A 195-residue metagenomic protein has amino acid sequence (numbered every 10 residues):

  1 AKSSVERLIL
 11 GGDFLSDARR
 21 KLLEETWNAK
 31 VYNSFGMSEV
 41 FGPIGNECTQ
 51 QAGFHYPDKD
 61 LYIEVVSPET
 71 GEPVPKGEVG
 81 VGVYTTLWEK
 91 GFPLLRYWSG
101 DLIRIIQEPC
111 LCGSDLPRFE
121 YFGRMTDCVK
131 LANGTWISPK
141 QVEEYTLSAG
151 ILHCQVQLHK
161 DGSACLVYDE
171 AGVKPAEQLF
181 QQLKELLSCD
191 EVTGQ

Functional and structural regions predicted by a protein language model:
A1-Q195: Active-site glycine/GP-rich loop and adjacent strand/helix microenvironment that borders small-molecule binding pockets
